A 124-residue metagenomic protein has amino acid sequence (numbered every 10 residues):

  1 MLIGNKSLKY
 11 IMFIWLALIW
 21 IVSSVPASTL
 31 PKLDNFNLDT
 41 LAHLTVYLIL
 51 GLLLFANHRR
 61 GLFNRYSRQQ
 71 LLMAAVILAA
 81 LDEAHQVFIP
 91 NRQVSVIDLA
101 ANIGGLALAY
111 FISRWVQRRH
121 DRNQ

Functional and structural regions predicted by a protein language model:
M1-K6, R59-Y66, R122: Membrane-interface helix-boundary motifs at transmembrane edges
M1-N57, L71: "…centered on the first transmembrane helix and the immediately adjacent amphipathic helix/loop
L33-L38, A79-I103: Interfacial helix-loop-helix junctions of multi-pass membrane proteins
T45-G61, G104-H120: Membrane-interfacial alpha-helical segments at the cytosolic side of multi-pass membrane proteins
N64-A80: Membrane-embedded alpha-helical segments that form the functional core of polytopic membrane enzymes, especially those
R68, R92-Q93, Y110: Transmembrane helix-loop-helix hairpins at the membrane interface of multi-pass integral membrane proteins
L72, V76, N102-A107: Hydrophobic alpha-helical segments of small multi-pass membrane proteins
